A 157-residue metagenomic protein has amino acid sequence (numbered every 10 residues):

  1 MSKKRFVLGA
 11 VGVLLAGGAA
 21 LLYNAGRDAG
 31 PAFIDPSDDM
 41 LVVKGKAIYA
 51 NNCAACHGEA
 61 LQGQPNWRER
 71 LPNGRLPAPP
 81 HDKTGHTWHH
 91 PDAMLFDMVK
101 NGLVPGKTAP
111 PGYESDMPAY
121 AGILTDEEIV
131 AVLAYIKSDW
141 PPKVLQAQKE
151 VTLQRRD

Functional and structural regions predicted by a protein language model:
M1-L14: N-terminal Sec-pathway targeting helices
L14-L22: Acidic, low-complexity proline/glycine-rich segments
L21-Y49, Q146-V151, R155: Electrostatic cytochrome c docking/interface patches
M40, K46-P77, N101-Y113, S138-Q148: Periplasmic/extracellular electron-transfer cofactor-ligation site, primarily the c-type cytochrome heme-c attachment
L41, Y49, P91, L95 (+1 more regions): Stable alpha-helical elements in mature extracytoplasmic
K46, Q62-F96, P118-L124: Gly/Gly-Pro-rich "capping" loops immediately C-terminal to redox-active cysteine motifs in periplasmic/lumenal
D97-N101, A134: Residue-level signal for well-ordered alpha-helical scaffold segments within enzymatic catalytic domains
G106-D157: Flexible coil segments in periplasmic/lumen-exposed cytochrome c-class electron-transfer proteins
